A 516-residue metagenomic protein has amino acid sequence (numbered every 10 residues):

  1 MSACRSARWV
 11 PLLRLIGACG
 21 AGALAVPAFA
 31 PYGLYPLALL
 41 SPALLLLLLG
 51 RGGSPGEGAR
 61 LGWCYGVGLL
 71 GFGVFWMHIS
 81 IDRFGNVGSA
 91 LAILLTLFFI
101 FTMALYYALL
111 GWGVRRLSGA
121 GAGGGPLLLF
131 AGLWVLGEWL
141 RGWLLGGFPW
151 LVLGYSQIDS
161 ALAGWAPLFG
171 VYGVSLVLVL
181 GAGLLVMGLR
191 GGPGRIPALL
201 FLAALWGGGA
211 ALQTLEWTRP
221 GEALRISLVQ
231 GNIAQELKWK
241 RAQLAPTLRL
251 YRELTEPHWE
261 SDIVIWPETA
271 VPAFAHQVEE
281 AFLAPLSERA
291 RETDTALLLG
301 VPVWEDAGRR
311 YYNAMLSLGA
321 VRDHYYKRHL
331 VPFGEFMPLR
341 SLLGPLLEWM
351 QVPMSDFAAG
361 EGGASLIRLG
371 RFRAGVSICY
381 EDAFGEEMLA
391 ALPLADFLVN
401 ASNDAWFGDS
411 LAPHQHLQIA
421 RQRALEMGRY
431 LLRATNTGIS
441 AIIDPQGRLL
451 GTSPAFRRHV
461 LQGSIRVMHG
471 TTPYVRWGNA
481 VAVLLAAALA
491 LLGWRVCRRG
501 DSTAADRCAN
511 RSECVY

Functional and structural regions predicted by a protein language model:
S2-T214, D409, A420-R423, T435-S440 (+4 more regions): Membrane-embedded alpha-helical bundles of multi-pass enzymes that act on lipidic or dolichyl-linked glycan substrates
T214-W477, V481: Soluble catalytic domains of enzymes that build or remodel membrane lipids, polysaccharides, and related
S502-T503: Intrinsically disordered terminal and processing segments
D506-Y516: Cytoplasmic C-terminal tails of single-pass
